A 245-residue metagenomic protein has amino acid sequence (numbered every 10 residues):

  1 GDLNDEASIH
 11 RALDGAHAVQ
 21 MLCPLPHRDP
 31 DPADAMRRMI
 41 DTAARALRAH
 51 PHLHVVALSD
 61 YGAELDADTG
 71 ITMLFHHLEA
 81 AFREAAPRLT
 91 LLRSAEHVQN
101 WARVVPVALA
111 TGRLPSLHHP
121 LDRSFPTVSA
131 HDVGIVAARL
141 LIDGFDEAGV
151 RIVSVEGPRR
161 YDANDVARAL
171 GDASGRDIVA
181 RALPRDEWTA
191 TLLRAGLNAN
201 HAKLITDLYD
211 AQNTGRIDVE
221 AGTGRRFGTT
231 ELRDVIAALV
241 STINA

Functional and structural regions predicted by a protein language model:
G1: Cofactor-binding loops of NAD(P)H-dependent oxidoreductases, dominated by short-chain dehydrogenase/reductases
N4-A7, D14, P24-D34, R45-H54 (+2 more regions): Oxidoreductase cofactor-interface core, primarily capturing Rossmann-like NAD(P)-dependent enzymes
Q20-L22: Periplasmic-binding protein-like
A35-I40: Aromatic "clamp/platform" in nucleotide-sugar-dependent glycosyltransferases that forms part of the donor/acceptor
A182: NAD(P)-dinucleotide binding in Rossmann-like oxidoreductases
R185-A245: A hydrophobic C-terminal alpha-helical subdomain
